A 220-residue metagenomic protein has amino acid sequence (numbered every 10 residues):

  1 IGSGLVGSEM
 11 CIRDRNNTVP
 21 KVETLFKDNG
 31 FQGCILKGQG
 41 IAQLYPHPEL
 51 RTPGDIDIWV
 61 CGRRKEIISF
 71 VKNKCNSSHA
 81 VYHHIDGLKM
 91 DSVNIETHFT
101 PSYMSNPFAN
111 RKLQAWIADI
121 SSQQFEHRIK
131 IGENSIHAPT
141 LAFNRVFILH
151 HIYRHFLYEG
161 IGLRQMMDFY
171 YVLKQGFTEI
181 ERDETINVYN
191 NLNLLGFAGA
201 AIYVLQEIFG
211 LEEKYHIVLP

Functional and structural regions predicted by a protein language model:
I1-G7, C11-I12: Single conserved hydrophobic/aromatic residue that forms the stacking wall/gate of nucleotide- or nucleobase-binding
G2, P48-L50, D86-G87: Short secondary-structure boundary/capping segments
R15-T18, V22, Q165, A201: Alpha-helical packing segments of well-folded alpha/beta enzyme cores
T18-I56, V60-S69, H79-A80: Active-site nucleotide-donor binding segment shared across nucleotidyl transfer reactions
V19-P20, K72-E126: Conserved catalytic core of two-metal-ion nucleotidyltransferases
D55-D57, E96, D168: Acidic active-site catalytic centers that drive phospho-/nucleotidyl reactions and related ester hydrolyses
H98-P101, P107-V188: A long, hydrophobic alpha-helical segment
L163-P220: Small-residue-rich helix-loop
